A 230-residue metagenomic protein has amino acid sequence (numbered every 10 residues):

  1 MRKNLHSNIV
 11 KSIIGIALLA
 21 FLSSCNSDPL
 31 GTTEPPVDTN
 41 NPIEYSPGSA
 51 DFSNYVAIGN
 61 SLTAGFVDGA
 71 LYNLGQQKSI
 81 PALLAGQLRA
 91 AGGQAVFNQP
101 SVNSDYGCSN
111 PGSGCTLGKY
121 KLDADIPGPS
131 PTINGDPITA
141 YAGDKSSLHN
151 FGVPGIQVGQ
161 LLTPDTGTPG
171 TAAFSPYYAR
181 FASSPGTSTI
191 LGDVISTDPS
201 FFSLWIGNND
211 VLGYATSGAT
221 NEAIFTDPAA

Functional and structural regions predicted by a protein language model:
R2, L19-D51: Bacterial Sec-dependent N-terminal signal peptides
R2-I13: Bacterial N-terminal signal peptides that target proteins for export
S12-A20: Sec-dependent N-terminal signal peptides
S53-G69: Catalytic nucleophile-elbow at a beta strand-turn-alpha helix junction centered on a G-D-S/GDSL motif, marking
L71-A229: Conserved SGNH/GDSL esterase-like catalytic core that processes O-acyl groups on lipids and polysaccharides
